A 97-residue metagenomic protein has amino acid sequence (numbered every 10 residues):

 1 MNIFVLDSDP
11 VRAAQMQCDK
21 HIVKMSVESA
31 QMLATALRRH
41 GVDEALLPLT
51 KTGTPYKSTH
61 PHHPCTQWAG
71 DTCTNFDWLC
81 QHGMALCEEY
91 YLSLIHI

Functional and structural regions predicted by a protein language model:
M1-Y91: An N-terminal structural lobe/cap that precedes and organizes the functional/catalytic core across diverse proteins
I95-I97: Conserved small/polar residues in nucleotide/adenosyl-binding loops
